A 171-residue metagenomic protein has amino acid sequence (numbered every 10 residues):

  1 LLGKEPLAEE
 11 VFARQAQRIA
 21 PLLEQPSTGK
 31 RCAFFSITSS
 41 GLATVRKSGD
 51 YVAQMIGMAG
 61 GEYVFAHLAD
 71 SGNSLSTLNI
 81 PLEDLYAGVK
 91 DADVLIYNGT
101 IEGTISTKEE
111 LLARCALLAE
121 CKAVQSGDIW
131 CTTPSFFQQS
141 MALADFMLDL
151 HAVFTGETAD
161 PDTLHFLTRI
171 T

Functional and structural regions predicted by a protein language model:
L1-G3, L7-E10, V94-T171: Structured C-terminal subdomain patch of bacterial secreted/periplasmic proteins
L7-G60: Basic- and aromatic-lined ligand-binding clefts that recognize polyanionic substrates
S27-C32, G60-E62, K90-V94, Q125-D128: Loop/turn elements at helix/coil->beta-strand transitions in domains of secreted/extracellular proteins
F35, A66-L68, T132-P134: Conserved beta-strand termini and adjacent loop/short-helix elements that scaffold enzyme active sites in alpha/beta
S39-L42, D70-G72, E102: Short, catalytically relevant binding-site loops at active-site mouths
Y51-L75, I96-G99: His/Asp/Glu-enriched short active-site or ligand-binding loop at hydrolase and phosphoryl-transfer sites
N79-D91: Short helices/loops that flank or line small-molecule/ion binding pockets
